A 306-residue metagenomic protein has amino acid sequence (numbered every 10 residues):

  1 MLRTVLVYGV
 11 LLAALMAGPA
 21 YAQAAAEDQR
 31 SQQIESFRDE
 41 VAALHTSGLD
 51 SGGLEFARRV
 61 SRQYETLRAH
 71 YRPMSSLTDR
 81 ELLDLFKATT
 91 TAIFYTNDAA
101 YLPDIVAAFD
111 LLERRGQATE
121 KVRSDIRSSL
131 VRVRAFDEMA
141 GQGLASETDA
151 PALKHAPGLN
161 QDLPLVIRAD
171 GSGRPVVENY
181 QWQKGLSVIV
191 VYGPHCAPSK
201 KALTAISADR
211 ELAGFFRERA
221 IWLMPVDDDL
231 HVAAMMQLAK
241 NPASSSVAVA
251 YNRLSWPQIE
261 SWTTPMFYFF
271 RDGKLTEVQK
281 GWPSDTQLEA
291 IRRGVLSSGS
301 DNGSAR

Functional and structural regions predicted by a protein language model:
L2-G9, G18-A108: Long terminal accessory regions outside catalytic cores
R132-K184: N-proximal helix/coil linker or "cap" segments that precede and/or mark the start of modular domains
E178-K200: Short active-site neighborhood of thiol/selenol oxidoreductases, capturing the structured segment around
Q183-S187, K201-M224: Conserved helix-turn-beta segment immediately C-terminal to the redox Cys motif in thioredoxin-like folds
F215-A234, N241-R253: Thiol-based oxidoreductase modules, predominantly thioredoxin-like and allied folds used for disulfide exchange
S245, R253-F269: Structural micro-motif
W262-T264, F269-G303: Non-catalytic, surface beta->alpha helical segment in thiol-disulfide oxidoreductase systems
